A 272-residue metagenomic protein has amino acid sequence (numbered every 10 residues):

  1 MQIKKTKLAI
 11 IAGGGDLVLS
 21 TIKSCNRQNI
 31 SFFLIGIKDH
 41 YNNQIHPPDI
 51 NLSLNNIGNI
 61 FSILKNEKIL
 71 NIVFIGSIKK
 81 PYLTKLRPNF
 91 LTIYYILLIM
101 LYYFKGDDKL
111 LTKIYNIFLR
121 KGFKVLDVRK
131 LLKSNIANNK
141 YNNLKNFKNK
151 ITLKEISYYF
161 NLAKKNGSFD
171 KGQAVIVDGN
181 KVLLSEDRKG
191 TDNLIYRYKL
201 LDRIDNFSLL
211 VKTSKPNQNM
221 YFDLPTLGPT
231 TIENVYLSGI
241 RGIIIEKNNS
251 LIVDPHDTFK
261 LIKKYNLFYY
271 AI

Functional and structural regions predicted by a protein language model:
I3-I37: N-terminal basic/disordered segments at the start of proteins
I10-A12, L34-G36, I72-I75, V125-K130 (+5 more regions): General beta-strand structural signal in soluble alpha/beta enzymes
G15-V18, C25, N51-L54, F104-D108 (+1 more regions): Conserved mixed alpha/beta catalytic, RNA-binding, or beta-rich assembly cores of soluble enzyme, regulatory
T21, Q44-H46, T84-R87, A137-K140 (+2 more regions): Short acidic, glycine/serine/threonine-rich loops at helix termini
I37-I69, L86-I99, N193-I272: Feature captures the catalytic cores and cofactor-binding loops of soluble hydro-lyases/lyases that act on carboxylate
L70-V73, L83: Selective hydrophobic functional segments
S77-K80, K215-P216: Short glycine-rich anion-binding loops that position phosphate/pyrophosphate groups of nucleotides and phosphorylated
P88-K130: Ser/Thr/Gly-rich flexible loops in soluble cytosolic domains mediating phosphotransfer, phosphorylation
